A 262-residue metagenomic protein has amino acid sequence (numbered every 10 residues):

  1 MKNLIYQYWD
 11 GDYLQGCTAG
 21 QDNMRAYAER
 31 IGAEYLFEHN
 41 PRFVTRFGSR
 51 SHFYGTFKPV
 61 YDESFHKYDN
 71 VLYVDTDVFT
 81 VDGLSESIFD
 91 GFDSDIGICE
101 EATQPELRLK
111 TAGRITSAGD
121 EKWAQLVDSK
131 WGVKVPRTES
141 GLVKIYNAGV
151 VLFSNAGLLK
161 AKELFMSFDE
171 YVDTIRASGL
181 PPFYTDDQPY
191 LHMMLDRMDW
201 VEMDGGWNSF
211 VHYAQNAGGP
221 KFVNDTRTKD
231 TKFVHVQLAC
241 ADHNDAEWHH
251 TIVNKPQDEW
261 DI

Functional and structural regions predicted by a protein language model:
M1-D69, L159, Y184, K255-I262: N-terminal anchoring/stem segment of glycosyltransferases
Y8, E38-N40, C99, M203-G206: Conserved beta-strand termini and adjacent loop/short-helix elements that scaffold enzyme active sites in alpha/beta
W9-Y13, A102, A239: Short polar catalytic/cofactor-binding loops
T45-V74, F79-E86, I96-C99, Y146 (+2 more regions): A conserved donor-nucleotide-binding helix/loop in the catalytic core of Leloir-type glycosyltransferases
T80-D128: Conserved donor-nucleotide/metal-binding helix-loop-beta segment in metal-dependent transferases, i.e., the alpha-helix
E121-L142: Short, flexible, basic/aromatic active-site loop/helix in glycosyltransferases
V135-H243: Catalytic core and acceptor-binding pocket of nucleotide-sugar-dependent glycosyltransferases
F233-I262: Long, low-complexity C-terminal extensions of enzymes
